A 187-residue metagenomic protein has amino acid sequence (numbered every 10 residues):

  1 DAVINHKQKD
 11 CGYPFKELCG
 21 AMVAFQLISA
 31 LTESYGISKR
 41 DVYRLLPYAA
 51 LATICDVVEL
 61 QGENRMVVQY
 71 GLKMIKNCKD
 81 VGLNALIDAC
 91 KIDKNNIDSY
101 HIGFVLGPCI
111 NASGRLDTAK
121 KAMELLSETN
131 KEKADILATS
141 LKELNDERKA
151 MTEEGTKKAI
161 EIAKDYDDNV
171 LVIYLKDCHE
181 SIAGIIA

Functional and structural regions predicted by a protein language model:
A2-I37, V42-I54: Short alpha-helices
T32-A187: Hydrophobic helix-and-loop "lid/oligomerization" segment in the mid-to-C-terminal part of catalytic domains
